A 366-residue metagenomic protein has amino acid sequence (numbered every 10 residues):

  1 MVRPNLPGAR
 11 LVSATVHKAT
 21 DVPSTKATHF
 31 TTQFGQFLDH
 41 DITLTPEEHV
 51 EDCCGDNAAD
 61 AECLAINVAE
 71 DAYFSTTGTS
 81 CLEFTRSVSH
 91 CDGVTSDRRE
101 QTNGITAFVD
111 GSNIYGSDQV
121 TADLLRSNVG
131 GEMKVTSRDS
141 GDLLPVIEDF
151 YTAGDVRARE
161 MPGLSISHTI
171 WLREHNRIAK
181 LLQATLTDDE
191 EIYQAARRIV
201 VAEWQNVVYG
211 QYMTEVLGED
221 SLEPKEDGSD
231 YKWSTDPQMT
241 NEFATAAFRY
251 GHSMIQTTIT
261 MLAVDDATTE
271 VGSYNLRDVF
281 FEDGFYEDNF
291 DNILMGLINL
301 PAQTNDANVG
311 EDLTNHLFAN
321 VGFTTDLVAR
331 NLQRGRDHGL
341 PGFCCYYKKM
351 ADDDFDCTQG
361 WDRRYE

Functional and structural regions predicted by a protein language model:
M1-L181, Q194-R198, A202-A329, Q333 (+2 more regions): N-terminal accessory/cap region of cofactor-dependent oxidoreductases and related radical enzymes
E191: Catalytic cores of extracellular degradative/oxidative enzymes
D352-F355: Short aromatic/hydrophobic-glycine micro-motifs
C357-E366: Extended, charged coiled-coil "stalk/tether" helices of large eukaryotic trafficking and scaffold proteins, i.e.
